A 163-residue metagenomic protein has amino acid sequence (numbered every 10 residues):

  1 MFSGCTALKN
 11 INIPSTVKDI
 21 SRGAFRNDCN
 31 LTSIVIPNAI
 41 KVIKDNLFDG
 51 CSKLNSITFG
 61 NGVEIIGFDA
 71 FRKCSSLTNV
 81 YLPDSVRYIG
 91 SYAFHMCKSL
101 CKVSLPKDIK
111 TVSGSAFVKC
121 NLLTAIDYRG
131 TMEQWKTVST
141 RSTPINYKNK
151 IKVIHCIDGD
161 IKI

Functional and structural regions predicted by a protein language model:
M1-S3, S21-R26, K44-D49, G67-R72 (+2 more regions): Consensus positions within tandem repeat domains that build extended binding/scaffold surfaces
C5-D19, C29-V42, S52-I65, S75-Y88 (+3 more regions): Structural signature of tandem-repeat unit edges
V118, V138-T143: A structural signal for leucine-rich repeat
I145-Y147: Short mixed-charge
